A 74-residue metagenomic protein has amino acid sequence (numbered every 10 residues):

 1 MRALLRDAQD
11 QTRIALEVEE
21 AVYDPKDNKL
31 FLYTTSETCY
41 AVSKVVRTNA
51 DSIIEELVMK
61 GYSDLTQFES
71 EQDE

Functional and structural regions predicted by a protein language model:
R2-A8: A short beta-strand micro-motif
A8-D10, T35: Short strand-coil-strand connectors
A15, E20-E56, K60: Acidic, low-complexity, intrinsically disordered interaction modules
E69-E74: Short acidic DE-rich linear segments
